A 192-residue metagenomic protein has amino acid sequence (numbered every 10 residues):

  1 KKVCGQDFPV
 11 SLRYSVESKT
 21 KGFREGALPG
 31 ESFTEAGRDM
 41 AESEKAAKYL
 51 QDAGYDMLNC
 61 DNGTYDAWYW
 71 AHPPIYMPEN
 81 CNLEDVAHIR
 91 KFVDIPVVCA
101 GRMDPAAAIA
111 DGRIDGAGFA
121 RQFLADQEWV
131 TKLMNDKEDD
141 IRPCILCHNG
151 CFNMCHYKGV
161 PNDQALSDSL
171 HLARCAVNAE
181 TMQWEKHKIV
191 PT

Functional and structural regions predicted by a protein language model:
K1-T192: Flavin-dependent oxidoreductase catalytic cores
